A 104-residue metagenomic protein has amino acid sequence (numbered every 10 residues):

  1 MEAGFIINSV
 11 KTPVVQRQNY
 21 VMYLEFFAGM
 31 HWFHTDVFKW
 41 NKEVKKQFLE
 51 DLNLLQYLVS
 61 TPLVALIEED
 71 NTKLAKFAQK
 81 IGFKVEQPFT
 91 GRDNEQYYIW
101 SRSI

Functional and structural regions predicted by a protein language model:
F5-V21: Conserved beta-hairpin
N8-S9, E25-G29, G91-N94: Short, ordered beta-strand-loop transition motifs
P13, H31, N94-W100: Short beta-strand micro-motifs in enzyme catalytic cores
Q16-R17, F26, S101-I104: Active-site beta-strand termini and strand-to-loop segments that position acidic
E25-W40: Conserved acetyl-CoA binding element of GNAT-fold acetyltransferases
K42-L58, K76, K80: Conserved acetyl-CoA-binding loop-helix of GNAT-fold acetyltransferases
V64-Q79, T90-D93: Conserved beta-strand-loop-alpha-helix junction that forms the acyl-donor binding cleft
K84-Y98: Conserved catalytic-core motifs of GNAT/GCN5-like acyltransferases
